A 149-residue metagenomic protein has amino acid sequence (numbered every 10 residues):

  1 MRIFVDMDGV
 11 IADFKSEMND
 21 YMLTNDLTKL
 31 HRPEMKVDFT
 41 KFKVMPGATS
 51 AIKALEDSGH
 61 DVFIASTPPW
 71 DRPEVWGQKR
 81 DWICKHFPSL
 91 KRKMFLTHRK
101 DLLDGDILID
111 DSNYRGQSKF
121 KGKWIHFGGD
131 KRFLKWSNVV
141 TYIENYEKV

Functional and structural regions predicted by a protein language model:
M1-F42: Active-site neighborhood of HAD-like aspartate-dependent phosphohydrolases
S16-M18, W76-G77, F120-G122: Short amphipathic alpha-helical segments
N19-L23, D81, K123-H126: Glycine-rich, phosphate-binding/catalytic loops in enzymes
K43, A48-G77, I83: Substrate-recognition element of Asp-dependent hydrolases with the DxDx(T/V) motif
D61, R92-K93, K123: Conserved beta-strand segments of alpha/beta enzyme cores
T67-I107, N113-G116: Substrate-recognition "cap/lid" segment bordering the active-site pocket of phosphatases
I107-I143: Acidic, Mg2+-coordinating phosphoryl-transfer loop and its flanking beta/alpha structural elements, shared across
